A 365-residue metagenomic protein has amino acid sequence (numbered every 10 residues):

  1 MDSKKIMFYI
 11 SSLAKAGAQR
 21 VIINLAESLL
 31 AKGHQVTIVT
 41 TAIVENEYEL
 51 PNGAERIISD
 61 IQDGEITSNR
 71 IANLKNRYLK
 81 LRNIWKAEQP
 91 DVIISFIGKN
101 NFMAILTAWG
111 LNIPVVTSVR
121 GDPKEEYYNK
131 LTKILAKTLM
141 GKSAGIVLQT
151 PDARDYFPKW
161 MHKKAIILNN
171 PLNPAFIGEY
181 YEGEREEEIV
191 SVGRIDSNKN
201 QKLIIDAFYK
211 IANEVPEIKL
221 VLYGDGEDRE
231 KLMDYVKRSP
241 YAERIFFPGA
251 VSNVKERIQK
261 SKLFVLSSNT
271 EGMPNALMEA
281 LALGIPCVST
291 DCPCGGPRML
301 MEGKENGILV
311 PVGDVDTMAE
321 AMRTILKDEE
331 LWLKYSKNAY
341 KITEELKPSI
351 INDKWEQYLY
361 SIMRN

Functional and structural regions predicted by a protein language model:
M7, E182-F208, V221, S336: Conserved donor-binding/catalytic core segment of Leloir-type glycosyltransferases
F8-A16, R20-I22, S28-N69, Y156-P158 (+2 more regions): N-terminal strand-loop element at the rim of the active site of nucleotide-sugar-dependent glycosyltransferases
I57, G141-I177: Donor nucleotide-sugar binding/catalytic pocket of nucleotide-sugar-dependent glycosyltransferases
S95-N101, V119: Short His-centered aromatic/hydrophobic patch
K237, T317, T324, L331-E345 (+1 more regions): A short, well-ordered alpha-helix in the C-terminal region of glycosyltransferases
A250, N269: Aromatic "clamp/platform" in nucleotide-sugar-dependent glycosyltransferases that forms part of the donor/acceptor
P286-D291: Short hydrophobic beta-strand element within catalytic cores of glycosyltransferases and related nucleotide-activated
E302-V315, T324-E329, E344: Conserved acidic donor-binding segment of nucleotide-sugar-dependent glycosyltransferases
